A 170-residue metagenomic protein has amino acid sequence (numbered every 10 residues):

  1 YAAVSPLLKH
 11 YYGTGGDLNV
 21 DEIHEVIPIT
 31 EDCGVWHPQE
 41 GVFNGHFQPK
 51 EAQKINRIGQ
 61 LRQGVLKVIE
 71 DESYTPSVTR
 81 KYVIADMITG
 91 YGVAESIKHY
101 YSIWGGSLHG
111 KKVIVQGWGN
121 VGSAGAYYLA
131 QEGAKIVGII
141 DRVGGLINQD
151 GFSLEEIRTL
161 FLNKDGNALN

Functional and structural regions predicted by a protein language model:
Y1-K81: N-terminal ligand-binding/catalytic initiation module
E72-N170: Glycine-rich phosphate/diphosphate-binding loop of Rossmann-like nucleotide-binding domains
